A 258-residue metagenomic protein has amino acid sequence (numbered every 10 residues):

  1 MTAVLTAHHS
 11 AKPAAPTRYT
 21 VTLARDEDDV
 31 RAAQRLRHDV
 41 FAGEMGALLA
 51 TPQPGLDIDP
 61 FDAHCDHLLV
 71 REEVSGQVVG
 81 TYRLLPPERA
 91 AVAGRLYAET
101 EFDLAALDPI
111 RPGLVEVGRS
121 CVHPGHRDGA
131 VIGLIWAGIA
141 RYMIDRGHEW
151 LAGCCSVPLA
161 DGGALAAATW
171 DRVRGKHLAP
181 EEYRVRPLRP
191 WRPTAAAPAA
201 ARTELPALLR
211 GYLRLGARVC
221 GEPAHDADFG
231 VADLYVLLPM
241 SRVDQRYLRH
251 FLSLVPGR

Functional and structural regions predicted by a protein language model:
T2-A3: Eukaryotic low-complexity, non-globular regulatory regions
T6-H8: Intrinsically disordered, low-complexity transcriptional activation domains
S10-V79, R83-P86: Short amphipathic alpha-helix that is part of the acyltransferase structural core
L68, D233-M240: A short beta-strand motif that forms the metal-chelation/ATP-contact edge of phosphoryl-transfer active sites
P87-R218, P223-H225, F229-D233, V243: Acyl-donor binding region in acyl/amide transferases
D145, L254-R258: Short, cationic low-complexity segments
A224-H225, R249-L252: Composition- and surface-driven signal marking solvent-exposed, interaction-prone regions in large proteins
R242, L248-R249: Long, contiguous binding/interaction regions
